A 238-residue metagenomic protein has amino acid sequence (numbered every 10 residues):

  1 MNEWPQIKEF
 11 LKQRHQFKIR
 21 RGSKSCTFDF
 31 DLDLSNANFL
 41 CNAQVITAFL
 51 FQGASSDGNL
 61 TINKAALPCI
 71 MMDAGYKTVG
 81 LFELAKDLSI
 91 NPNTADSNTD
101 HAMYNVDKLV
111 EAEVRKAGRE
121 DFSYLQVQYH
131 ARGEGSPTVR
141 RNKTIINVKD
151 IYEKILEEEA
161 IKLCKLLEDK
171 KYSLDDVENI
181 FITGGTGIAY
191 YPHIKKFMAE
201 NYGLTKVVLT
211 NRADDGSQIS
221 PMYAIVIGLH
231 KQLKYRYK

Functional and structural regions predicted by a protein language model:
M1-C69, S89-I90, T99, V148-Y152 (+2 more regions): Nucleotide/phosphate-binding catalytic cleft detector across ATP-hydrolyzing and phosphate-transferring enzymes
K24-C26, A95, P137-V139: Short acidic-hydrophobic surface loop/beta-edge motif
V45, V79, V106, V110 (+7 more regions): Extended aliphatic helical segments
V45-F49, F82-Q128, P221: Glycine-rich phosphate-binding loop plus the immediately following alpha-helix
P68-E83: Hydrophobic, aromatic-enriched interface-forming segments
G75, D100-Y104, E157: Alpha-helix initiation and capping sites
A112-E153: A mobile "lid/hinge" subdomain adjacent to the ATP/sugar-phosphate binding pocket shared across diverse ATP-dependent
